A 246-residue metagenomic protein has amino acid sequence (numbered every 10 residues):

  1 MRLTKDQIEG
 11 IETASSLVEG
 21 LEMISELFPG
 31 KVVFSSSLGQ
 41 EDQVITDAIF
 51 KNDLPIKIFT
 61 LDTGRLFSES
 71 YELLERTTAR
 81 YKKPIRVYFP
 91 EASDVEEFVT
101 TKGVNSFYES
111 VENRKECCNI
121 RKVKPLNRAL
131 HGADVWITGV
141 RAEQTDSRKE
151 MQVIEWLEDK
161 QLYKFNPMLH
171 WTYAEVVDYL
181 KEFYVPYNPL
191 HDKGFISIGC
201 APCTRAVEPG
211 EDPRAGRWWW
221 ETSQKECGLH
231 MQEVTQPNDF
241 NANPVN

Functional and structural regions predicted by a protein language model:
M1-N246: Nucleotide-activated chemistry modules centered on ATP-dependent adenylation/adenylyltransferase
